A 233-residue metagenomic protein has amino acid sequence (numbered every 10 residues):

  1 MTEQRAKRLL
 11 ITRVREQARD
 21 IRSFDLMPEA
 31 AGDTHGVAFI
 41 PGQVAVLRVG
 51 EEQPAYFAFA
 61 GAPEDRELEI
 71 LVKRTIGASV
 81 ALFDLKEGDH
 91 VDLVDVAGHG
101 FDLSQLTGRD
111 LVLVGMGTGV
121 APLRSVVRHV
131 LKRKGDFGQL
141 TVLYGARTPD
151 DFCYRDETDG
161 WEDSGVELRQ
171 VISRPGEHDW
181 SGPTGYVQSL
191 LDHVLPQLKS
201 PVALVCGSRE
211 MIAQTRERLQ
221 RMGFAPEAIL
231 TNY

Functional and structural regions predicted by a protein language model:
T2-D89: Ferredoxin-reductase
T2-R5, Q139-Y233: Reductase modules of NAD(P)H-dependent flavoproteins
Q53-A60, G98-L106: Short, Lys/Arg- and Gly-enriched loop/turn segments at beta-strand edges
L85, G108-D110, R124-R128: Acidic/glycine-rich phosphate/pyrophosphate-binding loops and surrounding catalytic core that coordinate Mg2+
H90-G100, S189-L190: Helix-loop module immediately N-terminal to the HCX5R catalytic loop in PTP-like cysteine phosphatase domains
K132-G138: Conserved S-adenosyl-L-methionine
